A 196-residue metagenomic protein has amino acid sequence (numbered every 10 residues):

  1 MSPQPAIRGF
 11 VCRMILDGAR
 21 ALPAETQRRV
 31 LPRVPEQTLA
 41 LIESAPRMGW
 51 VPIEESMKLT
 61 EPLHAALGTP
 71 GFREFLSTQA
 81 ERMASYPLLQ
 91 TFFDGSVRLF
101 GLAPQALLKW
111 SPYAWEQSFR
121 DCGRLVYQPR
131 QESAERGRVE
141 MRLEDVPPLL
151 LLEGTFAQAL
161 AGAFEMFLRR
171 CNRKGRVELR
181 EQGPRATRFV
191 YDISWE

Functional and structural regions predicted by a protein language model:
M1-E74: N-terminal leader/assembly segments
Q4-P5, C12-R13, Q117-A157, A161 (+1 more regions): Short terminal or interdomain "cap/linker" segment that borders an active site or interface and mediates
A24-Q37, S77-T78, A106-W110, P129-R130 (+1 more regions): Short alpha-helical "patches" and their helix-cap loops
M48-F156: Amphipathic interaction/junction segments at domain boundaries or subunit interfaces
